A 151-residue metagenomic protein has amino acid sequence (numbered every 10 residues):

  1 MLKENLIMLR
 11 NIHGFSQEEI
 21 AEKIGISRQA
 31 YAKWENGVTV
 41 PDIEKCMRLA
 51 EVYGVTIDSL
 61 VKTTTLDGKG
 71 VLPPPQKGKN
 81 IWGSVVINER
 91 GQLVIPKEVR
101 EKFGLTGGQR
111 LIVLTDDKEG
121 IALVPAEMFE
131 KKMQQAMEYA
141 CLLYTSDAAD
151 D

Functional and structural regions predicted by a protein language model:
E4-K23: Short basic helix-loop element that most often maps to the first helix and adjoining turn of HTH DNA-binding modules
L6, I20-A21, Y31-W34, L60: Conserved hydrophobic/aromatic packing and binding residues within compact polymer-binding modules
Q17, R28, C46: Helix-turn-helix DNA-binding elements, focusing on the entry/boundary residues of the two helices that contact DNA
G25-V40: Recognition helix of helix-turn-helix/homeodomain-like DNA-binding domains that insert into the DNA major groove
E44-S59: DNA major-groove recognition helix of helix-turn-helix/homeodomain DNA-binding modules
T63-E89, K131-K132: Short, charged recognition helix plus adjacent turn of helix-turn-helix-like nucleic-acid-binding domains
Y144-A149: Conserved small/polar residues in nucleotide/adenosyl-binding loops
